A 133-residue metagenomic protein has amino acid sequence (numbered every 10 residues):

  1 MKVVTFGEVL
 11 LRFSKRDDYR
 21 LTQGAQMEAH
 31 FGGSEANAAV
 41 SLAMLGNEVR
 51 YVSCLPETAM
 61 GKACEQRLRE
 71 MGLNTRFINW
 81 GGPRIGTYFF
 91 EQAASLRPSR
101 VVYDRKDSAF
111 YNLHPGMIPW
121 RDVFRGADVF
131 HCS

Functional and structural regions predicted by a protein language model:
M1-L73, F110-G116: Glycine-rich phosphate/adenosyl-contacting loop at the front of the ribokinase-like
E48-C132: Conserved N-terminal subdomain of the carbohydrate kinase-like
